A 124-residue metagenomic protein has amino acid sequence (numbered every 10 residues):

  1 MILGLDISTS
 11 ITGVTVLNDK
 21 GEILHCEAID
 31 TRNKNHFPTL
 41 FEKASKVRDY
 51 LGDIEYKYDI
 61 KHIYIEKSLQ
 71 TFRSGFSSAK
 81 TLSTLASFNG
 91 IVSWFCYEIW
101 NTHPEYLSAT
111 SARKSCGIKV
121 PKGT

Functional and structural regions predicted by a protein language model:
M1-T124: Phosphate- and other anionic-substrate recognition elements at nucleic-acid/protein interfaces
